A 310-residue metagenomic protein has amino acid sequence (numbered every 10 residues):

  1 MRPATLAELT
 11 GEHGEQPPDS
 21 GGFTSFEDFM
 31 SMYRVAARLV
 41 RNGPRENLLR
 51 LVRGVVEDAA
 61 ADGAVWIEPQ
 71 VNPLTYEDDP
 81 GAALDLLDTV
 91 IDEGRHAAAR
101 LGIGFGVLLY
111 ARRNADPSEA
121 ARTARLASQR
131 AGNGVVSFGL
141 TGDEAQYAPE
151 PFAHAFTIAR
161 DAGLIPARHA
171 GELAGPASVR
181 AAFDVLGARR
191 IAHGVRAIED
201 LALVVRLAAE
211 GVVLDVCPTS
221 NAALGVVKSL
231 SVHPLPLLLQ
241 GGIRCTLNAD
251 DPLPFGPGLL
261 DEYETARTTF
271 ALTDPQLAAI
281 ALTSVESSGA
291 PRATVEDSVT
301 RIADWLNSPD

Functional and structural regions predicted by a protein language model:
M1-L164, L173-S178, V185-R190, R196-V213 (+1 more regions): Metal-cofactor-binding active-site regions of metalloenzymes
R168: A glycine- and charged-residue-rich anion-binding loop/surface
